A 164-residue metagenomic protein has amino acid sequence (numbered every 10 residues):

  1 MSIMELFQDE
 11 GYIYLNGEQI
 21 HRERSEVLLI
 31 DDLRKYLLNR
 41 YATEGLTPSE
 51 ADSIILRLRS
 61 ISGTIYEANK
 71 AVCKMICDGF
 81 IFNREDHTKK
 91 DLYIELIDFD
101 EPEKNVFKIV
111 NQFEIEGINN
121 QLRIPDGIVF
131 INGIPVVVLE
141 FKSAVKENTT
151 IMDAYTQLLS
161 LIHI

Functional and structural regions predicted by a protein language model:
M1-L161: An alpha-helical interface "stripe"
